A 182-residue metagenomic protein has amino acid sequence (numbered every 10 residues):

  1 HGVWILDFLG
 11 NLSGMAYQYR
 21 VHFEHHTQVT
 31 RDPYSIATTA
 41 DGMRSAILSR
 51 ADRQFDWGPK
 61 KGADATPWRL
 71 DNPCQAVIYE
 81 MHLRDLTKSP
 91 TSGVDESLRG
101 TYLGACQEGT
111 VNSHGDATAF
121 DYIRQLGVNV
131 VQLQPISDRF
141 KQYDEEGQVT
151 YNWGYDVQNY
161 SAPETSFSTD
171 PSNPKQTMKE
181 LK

Functional and structural regions predicted by a protein language model:
G2-Q107: The feature marks proteins involved in alpha-glucan
G10, H82-T87, P135-S137, N159 (+1 more regions): Short, flexible loop/turn elements at secondary-structure junctions
Y19, M81, I123, L133 (+1 more regions): Conserved, mostly hydrophobic/aromatic
V77-M81, V131-L133, L181: Hydrophobic faces of well-ordered beta-strands that scaffold small-molecule active sites in alpha/beta enzyme cores
S92-T110, Y143-L181: Aromatic- and acidic-residue-enriched carbohydrate-binding clefts of CAZyme catalytic domains
G115-R139: Catalytic domains of carbohydrate-active enzymes, especially glycoside hydrolases
F120, L181-K182: Generic structural signal for well-ordered alpha-helices, preferentially at hydrophobic/aromatic core positions
